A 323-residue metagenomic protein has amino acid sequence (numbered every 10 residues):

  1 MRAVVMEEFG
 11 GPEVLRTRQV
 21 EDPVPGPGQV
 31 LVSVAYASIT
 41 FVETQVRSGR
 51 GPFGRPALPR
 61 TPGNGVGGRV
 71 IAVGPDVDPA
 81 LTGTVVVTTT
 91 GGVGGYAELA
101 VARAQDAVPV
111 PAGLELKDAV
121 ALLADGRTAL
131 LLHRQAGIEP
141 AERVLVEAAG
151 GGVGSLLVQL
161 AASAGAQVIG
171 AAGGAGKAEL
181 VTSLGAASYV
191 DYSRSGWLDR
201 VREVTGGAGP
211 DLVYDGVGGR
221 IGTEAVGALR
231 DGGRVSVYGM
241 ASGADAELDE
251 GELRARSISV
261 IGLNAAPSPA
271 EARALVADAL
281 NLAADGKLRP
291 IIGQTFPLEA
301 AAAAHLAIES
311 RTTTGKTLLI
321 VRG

Functional and structural regions predicted by a protein language model:
M1, E271-G323: C-terminal hydrophobic helical "lid"/dimerization subdomain of Rossmann-like NAD(P)H-dependent oxidoreductases
E21-S38, R50-G92: Glycine-rich beta-strand-centered segment in the early N-terminal region that forms part of a ligand/cofactor-binding
Q45, V85-G150: NAD(P)H dinucleotide-binding glycine-rich loop of Rossmann-like/cofactor-binding domains, especially the beta1-alpha1
L81, L122-R194: Mid-domain Rossmann-like dinucleotide-binding core that forms the NAD(H)/NADP(H) cofactor-binding site
V85, R143, Q167, G233-R234 (+1 more regions): Short glycine-centered segments of the SAM/dcSAM-binding site in methyltransferase folds
A148-A149, V217, M240: NAD(P)H cofactor-binding loop motif with strongest signal on the N-terminal glycine-rich segment
A172, R220-L288, I320-G323: Glycine-rich phosphate-binding loop and adjacent beta-alpha segment of Rossmann(oid) nucleotide-cofactor-binding
W197-G207: Short amphipathic alpha-helix with an adjacent loop that forms part of the alpha/beta core around
